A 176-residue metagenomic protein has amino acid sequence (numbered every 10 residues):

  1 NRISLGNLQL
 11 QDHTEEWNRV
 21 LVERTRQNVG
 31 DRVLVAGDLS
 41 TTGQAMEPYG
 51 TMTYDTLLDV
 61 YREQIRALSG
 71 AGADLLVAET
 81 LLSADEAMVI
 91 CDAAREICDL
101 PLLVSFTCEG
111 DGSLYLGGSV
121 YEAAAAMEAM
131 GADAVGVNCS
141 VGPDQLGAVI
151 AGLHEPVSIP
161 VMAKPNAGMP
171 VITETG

Functional and structural regions predicted by a protein language model:
N1-G176: Domain-level signal for soluble alpha/beta catalytic cores
